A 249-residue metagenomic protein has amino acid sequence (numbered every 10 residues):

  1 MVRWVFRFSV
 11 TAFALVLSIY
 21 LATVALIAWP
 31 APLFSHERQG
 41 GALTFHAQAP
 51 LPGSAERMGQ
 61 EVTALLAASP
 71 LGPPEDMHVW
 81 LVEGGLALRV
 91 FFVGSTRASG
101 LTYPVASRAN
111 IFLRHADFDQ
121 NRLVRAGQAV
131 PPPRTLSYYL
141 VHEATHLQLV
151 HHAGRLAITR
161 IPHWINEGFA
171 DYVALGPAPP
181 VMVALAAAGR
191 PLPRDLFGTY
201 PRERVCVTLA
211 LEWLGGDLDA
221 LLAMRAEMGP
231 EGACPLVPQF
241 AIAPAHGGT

Functional and structural regions predicted by a protein language model:
V2-R3, R7, T11, L15 (+2 more regions): Pan-zinc metallopeptidase signature
A31-A144, H151-H152, A233: Juxtacatalytic substrate-recognition/specificity segment
E56-T63, E167, D171, R204 (+1 more regions): Extracytoplasmic/secreted envelope proteins and their assembly/folding machinery, especially bacterial periplasmic
A67-G72, T145-G154, D171-P179, T208-G216 (+1 more regions): Sec-exported extracytoplasmic/periplasmic mature domains
A67-L81, R155-I161, V183-A187, L218-R225: Surface-exposed patches in mature extracellular/periplasmic domains of secreted proteins
H152, T159-R194: Post-HExxH zinc-binding segment in Zn-dependent metallohydrolases
